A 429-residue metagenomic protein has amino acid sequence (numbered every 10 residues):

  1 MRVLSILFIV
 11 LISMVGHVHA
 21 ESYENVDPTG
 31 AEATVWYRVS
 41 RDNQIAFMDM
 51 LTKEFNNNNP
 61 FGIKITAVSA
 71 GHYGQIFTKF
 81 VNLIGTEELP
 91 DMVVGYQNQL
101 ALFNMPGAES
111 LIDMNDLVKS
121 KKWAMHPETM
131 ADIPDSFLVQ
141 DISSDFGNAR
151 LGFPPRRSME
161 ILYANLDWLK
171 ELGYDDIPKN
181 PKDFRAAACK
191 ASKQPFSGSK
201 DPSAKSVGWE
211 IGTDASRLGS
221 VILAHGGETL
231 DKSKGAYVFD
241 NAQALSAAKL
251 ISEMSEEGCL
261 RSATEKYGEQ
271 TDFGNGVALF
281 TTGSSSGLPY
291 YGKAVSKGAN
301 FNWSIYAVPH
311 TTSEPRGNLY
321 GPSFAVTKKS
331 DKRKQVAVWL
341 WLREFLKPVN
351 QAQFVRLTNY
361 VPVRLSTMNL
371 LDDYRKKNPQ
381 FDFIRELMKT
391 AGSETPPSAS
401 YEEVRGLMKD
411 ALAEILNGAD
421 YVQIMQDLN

Functional and structural regions predicted by a protein language model:
V18-A108, S120-P127, D176, S262-A263 (+4 more regions): Conserved N-terminal structural module of periplasmic/extracytoplasmic solute-binding proteins
E21, E128-D132, D145, W303-A307 (+2 more regions): Long, aromatic- and glycine/proline-rich binding clefts that accommodate carbohydrate-like moieties
S22-E24, N98-M159, N300-Y306: Hinge/lid segment of periplasmic solute-binding proteins
N25-V26, N115-I133, K200-W209, G227-S246 (+2 more regions): Short, solvent-exposed loop/beta-turn-alpha elements that line the ligand-binding surface or hinge of extracytoplasmic
A31, F61-K64, T86, K170-L172 (+5 more regions): Extracytoplasmic/periplasmic substrate-recognition and gating elements
D91-V94, L279-S284: Paired acidic/hydrophobic, glycine-rich loop segments that form the ligand-binding mouth/hinge of periplasmic-binding
Q140-P155, E160, K182-A236, A278: Extracytoplasmic/periplasmic solute-binding protein
A187-S192, S233-A263: Glycine-centered hinge/linker elements that transmit conformational signals in sensory and ligand-binding systems
